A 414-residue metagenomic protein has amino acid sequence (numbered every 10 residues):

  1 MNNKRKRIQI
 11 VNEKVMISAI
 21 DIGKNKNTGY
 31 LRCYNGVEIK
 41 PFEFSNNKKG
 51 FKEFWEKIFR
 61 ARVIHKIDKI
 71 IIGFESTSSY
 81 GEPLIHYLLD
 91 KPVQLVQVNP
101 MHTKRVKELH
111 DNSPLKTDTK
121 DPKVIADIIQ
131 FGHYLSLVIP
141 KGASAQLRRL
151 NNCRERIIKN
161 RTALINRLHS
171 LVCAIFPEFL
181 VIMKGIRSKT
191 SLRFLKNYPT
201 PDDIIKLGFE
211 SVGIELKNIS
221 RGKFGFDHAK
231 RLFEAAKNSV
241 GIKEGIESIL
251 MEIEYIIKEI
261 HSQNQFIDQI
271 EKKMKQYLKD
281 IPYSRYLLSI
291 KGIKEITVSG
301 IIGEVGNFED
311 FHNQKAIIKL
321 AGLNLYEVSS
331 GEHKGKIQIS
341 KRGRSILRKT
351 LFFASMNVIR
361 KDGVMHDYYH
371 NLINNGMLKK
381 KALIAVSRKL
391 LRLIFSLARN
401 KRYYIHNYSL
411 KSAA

Functional and structural regions predicted by a protein language model:
M1-A414: A detector of single, family-specific signature residues that are central to catalytic or substrate-handling motifs
